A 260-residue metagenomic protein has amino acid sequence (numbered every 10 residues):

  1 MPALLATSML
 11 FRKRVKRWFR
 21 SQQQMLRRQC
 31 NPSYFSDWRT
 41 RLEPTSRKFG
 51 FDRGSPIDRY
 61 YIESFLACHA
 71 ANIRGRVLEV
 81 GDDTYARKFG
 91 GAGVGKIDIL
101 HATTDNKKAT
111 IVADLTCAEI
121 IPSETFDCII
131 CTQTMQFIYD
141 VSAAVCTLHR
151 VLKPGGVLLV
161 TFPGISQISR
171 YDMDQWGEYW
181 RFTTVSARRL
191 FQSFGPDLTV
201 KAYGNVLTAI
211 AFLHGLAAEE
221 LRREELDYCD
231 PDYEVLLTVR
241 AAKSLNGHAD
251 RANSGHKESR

Functional and structural regions predicted by a protein language model:
A3-L4, L10, R14, C68 (+2 more regions): A C-terminal cap/extension of S-adenosyl-L-methionine-dependent methyltransferases that defines the acceptor-substrate
R20-A71: Class I SAM-dependent methyltransferase Rossmann-like catalytic core, especially the SAM/SAH-binding loop
R53, R170-L190, D232: Acceptor-substrate binding/catalytic loop of class I
N72-T84: Conserved class I S-adenosyl-L-methionine
A113-I129: A short acidic, Gly/Pro-enriched loop at the edge of an enzyme's catalytic core that lines a small-molecule cofactor
D127-S142: A short SAM/SAH-binding and catalytic strip from SAM-dependent methyltransferases
S142-V157: A short glycine-rich, Lys/Arg-flanked "PGG" loop and its adjoining helix->strand segment in the class I
V160-F162: Acidic carboxylate diad motif detector
